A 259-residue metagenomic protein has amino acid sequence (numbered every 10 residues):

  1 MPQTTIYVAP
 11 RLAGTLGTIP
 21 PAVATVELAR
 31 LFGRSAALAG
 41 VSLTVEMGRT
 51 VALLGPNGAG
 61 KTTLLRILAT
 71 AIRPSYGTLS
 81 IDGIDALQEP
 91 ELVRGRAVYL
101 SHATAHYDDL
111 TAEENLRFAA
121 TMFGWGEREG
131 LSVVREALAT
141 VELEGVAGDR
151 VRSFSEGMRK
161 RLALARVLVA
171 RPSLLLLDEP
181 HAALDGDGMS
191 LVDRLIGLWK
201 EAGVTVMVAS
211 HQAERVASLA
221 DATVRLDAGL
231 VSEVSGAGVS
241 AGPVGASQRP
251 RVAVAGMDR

Functional and structural regions predicted by a protein language model:
A69: Helix-to-loop junction immediately C-terminal to a conserved catalytic motif
G77-D85, L92-V93: Conserved ABC transporter NBD signature motif
R117, T121, R128-V146: Conserved ABC ATPase "signature" region
R171: Conserved catalytic motifs of ABC-family nucleotide-binding domains
L175-D178: Catalytic Walker B motif of ABC-type/P-loop ATPase nucleotide-binding domains
S210-H211: H-loop/switch region of ABC-family ATPase nucleotide-binding domains
